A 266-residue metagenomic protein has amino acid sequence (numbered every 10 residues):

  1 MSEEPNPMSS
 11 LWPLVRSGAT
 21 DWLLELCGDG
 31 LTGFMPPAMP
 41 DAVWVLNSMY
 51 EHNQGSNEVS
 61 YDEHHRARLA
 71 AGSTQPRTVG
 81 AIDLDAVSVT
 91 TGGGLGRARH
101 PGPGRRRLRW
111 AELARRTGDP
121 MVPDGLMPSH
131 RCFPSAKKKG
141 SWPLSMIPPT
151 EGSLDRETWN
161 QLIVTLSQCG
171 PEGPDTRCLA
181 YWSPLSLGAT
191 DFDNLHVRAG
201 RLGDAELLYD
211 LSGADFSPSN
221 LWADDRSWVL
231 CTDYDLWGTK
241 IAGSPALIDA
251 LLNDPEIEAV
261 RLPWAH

Functional and structural regions predicted by a protein language model:
M1-Y209: Extended, low-hydrophobicity segments enriched in charged/polar residues
S60, N194, D210-G213, G243-P245 (+1 more regions): Surface-exposed beta-strand edges and their flanking turn/coil or helix-capping segments
T190-L236: Intrinsically disordered, low-complexity segments enriched in Gly and acidic/Ser/Thr residues that form flexible
R226-H266: Alpha-helical oligomerization segments
